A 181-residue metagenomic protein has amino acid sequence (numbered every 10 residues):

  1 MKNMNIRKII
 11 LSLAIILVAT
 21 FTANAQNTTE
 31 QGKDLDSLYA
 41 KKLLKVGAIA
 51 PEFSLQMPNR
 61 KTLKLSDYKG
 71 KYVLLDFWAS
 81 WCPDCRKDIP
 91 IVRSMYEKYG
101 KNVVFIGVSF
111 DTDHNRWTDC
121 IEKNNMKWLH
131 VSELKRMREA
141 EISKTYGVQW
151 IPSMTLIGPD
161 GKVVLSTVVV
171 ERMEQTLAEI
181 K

Functional and structural regions predicted by a protein language model:
M1-E30: Bacterial Sec-dependent N-terminal signal peptides
A25-E52, S66, D119-E122: N-proximal helix/coil linker or "cap" segments that precede and/or mark the start of modular domains
S54-V73: A short beta-strand-turn-helix
K69-G70, F77-S94: Conserved redox-active cysteine motifs that mediate thiol-disulfide chemistry, especially di-cysteine Cys-X(1-2)-Cys
K87-N125, K135-K144: Structural microenvironment flanking redox-active thiols in thiol-disulfide oxidoreductases
M126, K135-E179: Thiol/disulfide oxidoreductase modules built on the thioredoxin-like
